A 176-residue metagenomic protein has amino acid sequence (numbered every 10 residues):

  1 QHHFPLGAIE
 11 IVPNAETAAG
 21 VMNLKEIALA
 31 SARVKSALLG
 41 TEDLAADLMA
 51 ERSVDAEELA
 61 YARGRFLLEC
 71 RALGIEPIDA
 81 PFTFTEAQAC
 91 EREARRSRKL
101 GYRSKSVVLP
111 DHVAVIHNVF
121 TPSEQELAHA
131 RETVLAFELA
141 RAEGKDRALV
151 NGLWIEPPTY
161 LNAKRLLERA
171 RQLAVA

Functional and structural regions predicted by a protein language model:
Q1-A176: Expand to "…catalyze enediolate/carbanion chemistry for C-C bond making/breaking, isomerization, decarboxylation
